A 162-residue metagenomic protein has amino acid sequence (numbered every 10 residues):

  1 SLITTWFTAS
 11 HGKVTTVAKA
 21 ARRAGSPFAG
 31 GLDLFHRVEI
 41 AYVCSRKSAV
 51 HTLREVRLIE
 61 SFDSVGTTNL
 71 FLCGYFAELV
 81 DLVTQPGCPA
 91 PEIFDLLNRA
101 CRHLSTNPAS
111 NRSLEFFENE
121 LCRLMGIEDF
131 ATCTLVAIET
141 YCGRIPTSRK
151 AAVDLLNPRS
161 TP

Functional and structural regions predicted by a protein language model:
S1-L2, F7-P162: Non-catalytic alpha-helical scaffolds and adjoining flexible linkers that form interface surfaces for assembly
